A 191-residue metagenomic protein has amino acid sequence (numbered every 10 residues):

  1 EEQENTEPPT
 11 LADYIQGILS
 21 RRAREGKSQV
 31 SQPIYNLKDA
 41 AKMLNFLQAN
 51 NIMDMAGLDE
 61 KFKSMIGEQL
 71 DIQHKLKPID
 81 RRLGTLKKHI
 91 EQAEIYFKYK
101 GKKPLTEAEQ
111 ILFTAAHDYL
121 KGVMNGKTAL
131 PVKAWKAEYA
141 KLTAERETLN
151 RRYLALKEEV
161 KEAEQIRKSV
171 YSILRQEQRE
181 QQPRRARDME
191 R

Functional and structural regions predicted by a protein language model:
E1-R191: Extended intrinsically disordered terminal tails
